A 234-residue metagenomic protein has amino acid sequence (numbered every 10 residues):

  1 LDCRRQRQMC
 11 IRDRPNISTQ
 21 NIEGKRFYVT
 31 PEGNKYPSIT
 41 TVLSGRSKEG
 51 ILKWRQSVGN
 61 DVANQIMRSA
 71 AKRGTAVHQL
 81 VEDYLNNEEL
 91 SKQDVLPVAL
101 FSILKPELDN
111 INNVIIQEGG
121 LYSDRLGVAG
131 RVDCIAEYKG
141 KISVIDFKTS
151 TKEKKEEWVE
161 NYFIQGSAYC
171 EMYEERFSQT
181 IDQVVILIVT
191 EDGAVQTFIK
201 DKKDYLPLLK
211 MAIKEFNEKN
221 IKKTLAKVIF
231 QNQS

Functional and structural regions predicted by a protein language model:
L1-C3, N113, L126-V128: Residue-level preference for beta-strand/loop junctions
L1-I11: Single conserved hydrophobic/aromatic residue that forms the stacking wall/gate of nucleotide- or nucleobase-binding
R12-G33: N-terminal accessory interaction module
I39-K53, L126-Y138: An acidic intrinsically disordered interaction segment
Q56-N60: Glycine-centered helix-coil hinge/cap
V62-G119: A non-catalytic, helix-rich entry segment at domain boundaries
E118-K222, A226: Mg2+/Mn2+-dependent nuclease catalytic core
